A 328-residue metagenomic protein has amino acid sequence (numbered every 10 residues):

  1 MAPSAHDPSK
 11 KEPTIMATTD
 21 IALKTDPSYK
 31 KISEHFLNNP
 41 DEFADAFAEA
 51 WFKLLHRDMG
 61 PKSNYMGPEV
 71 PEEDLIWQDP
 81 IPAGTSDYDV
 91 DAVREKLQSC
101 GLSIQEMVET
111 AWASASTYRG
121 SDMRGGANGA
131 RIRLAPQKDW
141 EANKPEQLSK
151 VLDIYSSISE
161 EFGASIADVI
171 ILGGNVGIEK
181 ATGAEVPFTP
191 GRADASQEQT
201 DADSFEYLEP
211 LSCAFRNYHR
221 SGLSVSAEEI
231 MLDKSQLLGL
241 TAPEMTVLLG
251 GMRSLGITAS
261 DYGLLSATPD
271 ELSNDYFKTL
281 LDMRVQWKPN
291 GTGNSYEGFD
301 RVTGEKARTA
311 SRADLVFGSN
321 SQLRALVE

Functional and structural regions predicted by a protein language model:
M1-E328: Long, well-ordered alpha/beta core segments of mature domains
